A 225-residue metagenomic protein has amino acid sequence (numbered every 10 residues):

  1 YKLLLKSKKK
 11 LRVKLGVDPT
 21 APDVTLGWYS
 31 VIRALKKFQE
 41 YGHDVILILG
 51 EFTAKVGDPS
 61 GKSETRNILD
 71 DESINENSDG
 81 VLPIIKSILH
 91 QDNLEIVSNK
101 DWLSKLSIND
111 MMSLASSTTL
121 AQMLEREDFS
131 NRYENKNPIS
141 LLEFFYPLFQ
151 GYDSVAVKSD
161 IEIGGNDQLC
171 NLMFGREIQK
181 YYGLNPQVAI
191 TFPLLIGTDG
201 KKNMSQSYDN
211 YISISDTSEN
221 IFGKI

Functional and structural regions predicted by a protein language model:
L3-D58, I163-L169, G175: N-terminal catalytic cores of NTP/NDP-binding nucleotidyl/phosphoryl-transfer enzymes
K8-V17, V45, Y146-A156, G197 (+1 more regions): Short, hydrophobic/aliphatic alpha-helical segments
L11-R12, I46, E95, I161 (+3 more regions): Structural motif
A21-P22, A54-V56, S104-K105, I196-D199: Flexible loop/turn segments at secondary-structure boundaries
G57-G61, L106-M112, G200-M204: Short acidic, glycine/serine/threonine-rich loops at helix termini
P59-N75: A charged helix-plus-loop insertion that forms the helical arch/lid used to bind and gate nucleic-acid substrates
T65-L69, N99, L103, R176-Y181 (+1 more regions): Conserved phosphate-binding loops in nucleotide/dinucleotide-binding enzymes
D70-T191: Divalent-metal (Mg2+/Mn2+/Ca2+)-assisted nucleotide/phosphate chemistry catalytic cores
